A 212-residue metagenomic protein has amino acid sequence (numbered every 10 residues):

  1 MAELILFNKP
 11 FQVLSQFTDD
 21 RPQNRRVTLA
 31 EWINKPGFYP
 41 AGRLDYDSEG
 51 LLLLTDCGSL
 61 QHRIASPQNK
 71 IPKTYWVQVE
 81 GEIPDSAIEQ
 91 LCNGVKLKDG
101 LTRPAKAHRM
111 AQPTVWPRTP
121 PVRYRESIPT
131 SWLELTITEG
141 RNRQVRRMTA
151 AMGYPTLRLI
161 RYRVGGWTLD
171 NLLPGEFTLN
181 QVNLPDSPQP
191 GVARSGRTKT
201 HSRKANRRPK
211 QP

Functional and structural regions predicted by a protein language model:
M1-Q189, K210-P212: RNA pseudouridine synthases
G191-P212: Intrinsically disordered, Lys/Arg-rich low-complexity segments
